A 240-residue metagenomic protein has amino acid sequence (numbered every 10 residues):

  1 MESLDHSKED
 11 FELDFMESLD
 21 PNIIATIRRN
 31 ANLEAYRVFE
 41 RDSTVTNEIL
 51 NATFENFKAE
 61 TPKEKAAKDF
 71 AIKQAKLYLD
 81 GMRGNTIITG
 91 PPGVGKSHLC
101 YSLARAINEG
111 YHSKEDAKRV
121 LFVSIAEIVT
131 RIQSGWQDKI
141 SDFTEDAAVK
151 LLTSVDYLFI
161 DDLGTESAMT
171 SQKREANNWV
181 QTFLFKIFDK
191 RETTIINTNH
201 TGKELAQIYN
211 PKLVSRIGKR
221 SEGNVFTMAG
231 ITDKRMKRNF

Functional and structural regions predicted by a protein language model:
M1-D69, V225, G230-F240: A short, basic N-terminal segment
A59-T86, R105: Pre-Walker A (pre-P-loop) alpha-helix and adjacent loop at the N terminus of AAA/AAA+ ATPase modules, a conserved
K68-D69, N108-S154, R174-E175: Short glycine-rich substrate-engagement loop in P-loop NTPases that contacts/grips substrate
M82-Y101: Walker A/P-loop nucleotide-binding motif
R119, S154-Y157, K190-I196: Loop/turn-to-beta-strand initiation segments
T130, G135, L163-F240: Replace "adjacent to P-loop NTPase cores in ATP/GTP-dependent enzymes" with "adjacent to NTP-binding cores
